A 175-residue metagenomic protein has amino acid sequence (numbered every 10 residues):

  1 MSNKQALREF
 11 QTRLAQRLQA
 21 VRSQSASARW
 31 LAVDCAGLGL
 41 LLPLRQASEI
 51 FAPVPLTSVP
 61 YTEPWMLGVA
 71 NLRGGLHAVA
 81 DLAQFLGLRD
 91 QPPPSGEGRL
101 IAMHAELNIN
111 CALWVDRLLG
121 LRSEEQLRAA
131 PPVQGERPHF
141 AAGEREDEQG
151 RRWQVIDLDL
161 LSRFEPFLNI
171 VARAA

Functional and structural regions predicted by a protein language model:
M1-A175: An acidic, low-aromatic, low-complexity terminal/linker signal
